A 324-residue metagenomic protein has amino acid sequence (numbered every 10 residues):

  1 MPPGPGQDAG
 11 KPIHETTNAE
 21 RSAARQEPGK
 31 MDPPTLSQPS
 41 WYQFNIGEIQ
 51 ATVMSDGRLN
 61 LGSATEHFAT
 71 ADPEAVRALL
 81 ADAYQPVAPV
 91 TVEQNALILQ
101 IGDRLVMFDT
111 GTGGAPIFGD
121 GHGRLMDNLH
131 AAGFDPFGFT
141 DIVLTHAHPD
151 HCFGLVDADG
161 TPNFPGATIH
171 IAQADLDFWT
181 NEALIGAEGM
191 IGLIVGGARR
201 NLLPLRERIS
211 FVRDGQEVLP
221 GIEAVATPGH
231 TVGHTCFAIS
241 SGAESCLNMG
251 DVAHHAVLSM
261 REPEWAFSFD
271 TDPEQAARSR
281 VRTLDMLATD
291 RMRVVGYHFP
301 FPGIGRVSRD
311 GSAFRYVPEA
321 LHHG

Functional and structural regions predicted by a protein language model:
Q38-A132, C236-D251: Conserved beta-strand hairpin/beta-sheet module of binuclear metal-dependent hydrolase folds, prominently
D56-G57, T110-G113, A147, A174-D175 (+3 more regions): Active-site metal-binding loops of divalent metal-dependent hydrolases
A88, E93-A96, D120-H170: Active-site metal-binding motif and surrounding structural segment of the metallo-beta-lactamase
V106-F108, V143, I169, C246-N248 (+1 more regions): Residue-level marker for buried hydrophobic side chains located in beta-strands that build the well-ordered beta-sheet
G119, G242-G324: Cap/insert and terminal regions of metallo-dependent hydrolase folds
D120-F134, G138, P165-A226, Q275-R282 (+1 more regions): Metallo-beta-lactamase
I142-C152, T227-H234, V295-P302: Histidine-centered catalytic micro-motifs
